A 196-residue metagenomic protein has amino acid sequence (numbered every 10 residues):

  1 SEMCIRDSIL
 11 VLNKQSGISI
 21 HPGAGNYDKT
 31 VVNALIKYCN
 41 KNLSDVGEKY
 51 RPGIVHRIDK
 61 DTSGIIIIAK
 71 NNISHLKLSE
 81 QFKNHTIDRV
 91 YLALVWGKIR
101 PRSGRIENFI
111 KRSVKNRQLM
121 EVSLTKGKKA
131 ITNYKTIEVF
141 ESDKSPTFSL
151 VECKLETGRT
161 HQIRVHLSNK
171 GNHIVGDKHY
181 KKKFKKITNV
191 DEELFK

Functional and structural regions predicted by a protein language model:
S1-E2, R6-K196: RNA pseudouridine synthases
